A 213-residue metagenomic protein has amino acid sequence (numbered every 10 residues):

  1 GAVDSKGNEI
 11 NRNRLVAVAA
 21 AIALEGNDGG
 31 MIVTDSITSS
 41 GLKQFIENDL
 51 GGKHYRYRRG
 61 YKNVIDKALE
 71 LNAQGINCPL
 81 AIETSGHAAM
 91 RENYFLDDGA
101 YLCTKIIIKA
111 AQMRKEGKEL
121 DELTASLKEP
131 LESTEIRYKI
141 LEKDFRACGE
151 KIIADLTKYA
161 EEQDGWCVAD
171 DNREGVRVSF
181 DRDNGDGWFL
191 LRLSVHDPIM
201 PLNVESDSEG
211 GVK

Functional and structural regions predicted by a protein language model:
G1-L15, K43: Short Gly/Thr/Asp-enriched flexible loops that form oxyanion-binding sites at enzyme active sites
K6, G26-N203, S208-K213: Phosphate-binding and adjacent anionic-ligand microenvironments
N13-A19, C103: Alpha-helical metal-binding/catalytic segments enriched in His/Glu/Asp
A20-G26: Short, basic/hydrophobic alpha-helical segments
